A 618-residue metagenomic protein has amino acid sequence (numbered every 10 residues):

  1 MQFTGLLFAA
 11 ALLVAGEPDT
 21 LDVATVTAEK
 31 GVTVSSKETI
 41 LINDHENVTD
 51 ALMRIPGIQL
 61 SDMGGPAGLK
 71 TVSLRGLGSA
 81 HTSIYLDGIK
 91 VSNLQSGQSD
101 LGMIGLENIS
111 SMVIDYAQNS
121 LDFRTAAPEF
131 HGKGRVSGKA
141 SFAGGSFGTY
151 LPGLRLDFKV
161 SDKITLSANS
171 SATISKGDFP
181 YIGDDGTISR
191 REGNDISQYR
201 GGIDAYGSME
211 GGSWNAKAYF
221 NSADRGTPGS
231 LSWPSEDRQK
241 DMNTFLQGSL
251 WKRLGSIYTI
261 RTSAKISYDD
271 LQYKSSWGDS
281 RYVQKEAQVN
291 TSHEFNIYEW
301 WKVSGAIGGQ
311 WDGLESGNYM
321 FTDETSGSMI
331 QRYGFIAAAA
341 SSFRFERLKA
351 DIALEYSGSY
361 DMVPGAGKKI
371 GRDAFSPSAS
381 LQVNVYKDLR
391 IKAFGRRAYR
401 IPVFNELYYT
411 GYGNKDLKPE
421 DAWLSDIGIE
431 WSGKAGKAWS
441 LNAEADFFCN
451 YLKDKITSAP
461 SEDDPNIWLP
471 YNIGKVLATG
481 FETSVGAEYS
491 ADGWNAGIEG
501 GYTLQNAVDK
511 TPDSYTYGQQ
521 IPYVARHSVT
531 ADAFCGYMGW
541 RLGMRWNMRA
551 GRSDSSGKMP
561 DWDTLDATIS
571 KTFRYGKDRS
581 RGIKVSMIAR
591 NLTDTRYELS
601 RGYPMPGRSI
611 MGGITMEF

Functional and structural regions predicted by a protein language model:
P18-A51, T71: N-terminal periplasmic "start-of-domain" segments of outer-membrane beta-barrel proteins
T49-K90: Extracytoplasmic beta-strand/coil segments of soluble accessory domains associated with Gram-negative outer-membrane
M103-K139: A beta-strand signature from Gram-negative outer-membrane beta-barrel systems, especially the internal plug domain
R155-Q239: Periplasmic-side early beta-strands and strand-to-turn transitions of outer-membrane beta-barrels
D157, N169, Y199, Y206 (+5 more regions): Conserved C-terminal beta-signal and adjacent last beta-strands/turns of outer-membrane beta-barrel proteins
G202-A223, K240-A374, S378, Q382-N384 (+3 more regions): Face-selective signature of the C-terminal outer-membrane beta-barrel domain
R261-Y273, N384, R390-F394, R400 (+2 more regions): Membrane-embedded beta-barrel scaffold of Gram-negative outer-membrane proteins
V303, R347-A350, S440-A443, F448-Y451 (+3 more regions): Gram-negative outer-membrane beta-barrel transporters
